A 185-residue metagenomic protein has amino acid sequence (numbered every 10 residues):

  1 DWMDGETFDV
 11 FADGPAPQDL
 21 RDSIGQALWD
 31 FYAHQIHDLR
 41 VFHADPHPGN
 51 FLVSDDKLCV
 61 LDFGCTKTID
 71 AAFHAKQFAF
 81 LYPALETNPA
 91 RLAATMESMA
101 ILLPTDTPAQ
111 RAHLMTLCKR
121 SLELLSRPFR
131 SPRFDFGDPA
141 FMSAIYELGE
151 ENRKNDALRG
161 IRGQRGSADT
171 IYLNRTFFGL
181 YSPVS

Functional and structural regions predicted by a protein language model:
W2-A27, S54-S185: Helix-rich C-lobe and terminal helical cap/extension of kinase-like folds
S23-L39: Conserved helicase/translocase P-loop NTPase motor core
H34, F42, R153-K154: Short amphipathic alpha-helical surface micro-motifs
D38-P48: Catalytic-loop of the protein kinase fold
G49-V53: Hydrophobic residue at the +6 position relative to the catalytic HRD Asp in the kinase catalytic loop
